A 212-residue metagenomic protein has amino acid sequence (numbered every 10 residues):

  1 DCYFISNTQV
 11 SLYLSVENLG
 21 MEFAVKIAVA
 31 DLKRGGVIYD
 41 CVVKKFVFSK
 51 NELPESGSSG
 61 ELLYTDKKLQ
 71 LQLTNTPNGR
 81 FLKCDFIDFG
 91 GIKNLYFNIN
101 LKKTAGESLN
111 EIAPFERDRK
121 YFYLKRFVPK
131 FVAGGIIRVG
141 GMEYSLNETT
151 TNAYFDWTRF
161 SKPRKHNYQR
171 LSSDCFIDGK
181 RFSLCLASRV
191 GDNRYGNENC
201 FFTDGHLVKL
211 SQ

Functional and structural regions predicted by a protein language model:
D1-Q212: Structured soluble/peripheral alpha/beta segments that form catalytic or ligand/cofactor-binding pockets
